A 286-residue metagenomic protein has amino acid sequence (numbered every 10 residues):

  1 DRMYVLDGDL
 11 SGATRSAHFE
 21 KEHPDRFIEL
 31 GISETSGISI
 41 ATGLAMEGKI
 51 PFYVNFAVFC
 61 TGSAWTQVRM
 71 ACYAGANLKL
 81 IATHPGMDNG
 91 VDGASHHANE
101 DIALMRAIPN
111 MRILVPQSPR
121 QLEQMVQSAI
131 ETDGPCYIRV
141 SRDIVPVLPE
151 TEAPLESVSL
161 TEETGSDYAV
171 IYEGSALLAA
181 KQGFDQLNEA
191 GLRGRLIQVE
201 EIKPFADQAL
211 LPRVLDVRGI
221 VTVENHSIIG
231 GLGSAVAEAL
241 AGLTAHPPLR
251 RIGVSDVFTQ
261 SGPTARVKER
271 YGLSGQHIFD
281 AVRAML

Functional and structural regions predicted by a protein language model:
D1-R139, I144-V145: Thiamine diphosphate
G12-K21, N89-G90, S141-L286: Thiamine diphosphate
